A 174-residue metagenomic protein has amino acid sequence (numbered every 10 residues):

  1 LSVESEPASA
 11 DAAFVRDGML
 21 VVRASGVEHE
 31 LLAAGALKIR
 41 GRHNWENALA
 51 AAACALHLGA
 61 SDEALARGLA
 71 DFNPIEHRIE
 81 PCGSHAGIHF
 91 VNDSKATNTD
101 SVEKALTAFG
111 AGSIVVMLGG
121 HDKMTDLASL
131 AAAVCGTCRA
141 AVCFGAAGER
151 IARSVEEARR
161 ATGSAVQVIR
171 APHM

Functional and structural regions predicted by a protein language model:
L1-A34, I75-E76, C82, F109: Extended acidic/charged loop-beta regions that coordinate divalent cations and stabilize anionic phosphate/carboxylate
L1-F14, A66-A70, E80-G83, C143-F144 (+1 more regions): Beta-strand->loop->alpha-helix junctions that form or flank phosphate-binding loops in nucleotide-handling enzymes
E6-A8, V27-L31, M117-G119, V142-A146 (+1 more regions): Short, surface-exposed, polar/charged, turn-prone segments marking secondary-structure boundaries
S9, K123-M124, R150: Flexible, glycine-rich phosphate/dinucleotide-binding loops and adjacent beta-alpha linkers at cofactor/substrate
S9-D11, S25-L31, G59, E63 (+2 more regions): Short, glycine- and charge-enriched coil/turn segments that flank and shape catalytic ligand pockets
L31-A140: Nucleotide phosphate-binding/pyrophosphate-handling subdomain across enzymes that bind or process nucleotide phosphates
A128-M174: C-terminal helical cap/extension that packs against the catalytic core of soluble nucleotide-cofactor enzymes
